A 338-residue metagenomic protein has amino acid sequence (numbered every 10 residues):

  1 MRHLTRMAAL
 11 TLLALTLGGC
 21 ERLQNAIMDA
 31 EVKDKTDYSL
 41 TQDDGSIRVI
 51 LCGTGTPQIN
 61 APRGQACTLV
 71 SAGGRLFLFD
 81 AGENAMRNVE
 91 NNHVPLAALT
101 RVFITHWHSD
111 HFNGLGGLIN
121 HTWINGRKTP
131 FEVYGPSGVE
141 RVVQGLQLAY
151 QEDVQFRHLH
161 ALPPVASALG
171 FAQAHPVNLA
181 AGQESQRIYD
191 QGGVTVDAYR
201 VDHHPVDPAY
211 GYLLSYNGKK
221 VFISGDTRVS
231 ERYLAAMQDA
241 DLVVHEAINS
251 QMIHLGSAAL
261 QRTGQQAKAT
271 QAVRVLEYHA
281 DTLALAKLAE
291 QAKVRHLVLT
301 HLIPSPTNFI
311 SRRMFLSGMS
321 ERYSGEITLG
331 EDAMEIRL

Functional and structural regions predicted by a protein language model:
M1-A8: Bacterial N-terminal signal peptides that target proteins for export
A8-G18: Bacterial N-terminal signal peptides
T11, I59, T105-S109, L276 (+1 more regions): Short N-terminal micro-motifs specific to bacterial/archaeal maturation and metal-cluster initiation sites
T16, F103, V298: Conserved Rossmann-like nucleotide-binding pocket used by diverse enzymes that bind dinucleotide cofactors
L17, S305-T307, I336-R337: Flexible loop/turn segments at secondary-structure boundaries
C20-V221, R228, Y233, R312-R337: Binuclear metal-dependent hydrolase catalytic cores
E21-Q24, Y210-G211, K220, R228-E326 (+1 more regions): Cap/insert and terminal regions of metallo-dependent hydrolase folds
